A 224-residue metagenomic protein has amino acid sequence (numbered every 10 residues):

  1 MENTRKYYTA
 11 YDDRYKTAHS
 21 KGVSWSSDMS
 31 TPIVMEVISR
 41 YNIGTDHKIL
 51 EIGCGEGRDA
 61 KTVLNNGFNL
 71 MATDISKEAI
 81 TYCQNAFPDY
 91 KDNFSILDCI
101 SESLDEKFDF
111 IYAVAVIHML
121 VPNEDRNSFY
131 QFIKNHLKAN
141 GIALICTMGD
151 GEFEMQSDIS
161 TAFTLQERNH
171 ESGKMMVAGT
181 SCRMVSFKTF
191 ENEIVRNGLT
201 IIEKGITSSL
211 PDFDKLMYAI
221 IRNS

Functional and structural regions predicted by a protein language model:
M1-T45, L50-S103, L144-S224: Class I (Rossmann-like) S-adenosyl-L-methionine-dependent methyltransferase catalytic domain, capturing the SAM-binding
E106: Structured loop/turn residues at beta-strand edges in well-structured enzyme cores
D109: Conserved acidic residues
Y112: A conserved beta-strand element that flanks and buttresses the S-adenosyl-L-methionine
A115-M119: Short catalytic micro-motifs in class I SAM-dependent methyltransferases
P122-E124: Conserved catalytic-core motifs of eukaryotic protein kinase domains, centered on the activation segment
N127-A139: A short glycine-rich, Lys/Arg-flanked "PGG" loop and its adjoining helix->strand segment in the class I
